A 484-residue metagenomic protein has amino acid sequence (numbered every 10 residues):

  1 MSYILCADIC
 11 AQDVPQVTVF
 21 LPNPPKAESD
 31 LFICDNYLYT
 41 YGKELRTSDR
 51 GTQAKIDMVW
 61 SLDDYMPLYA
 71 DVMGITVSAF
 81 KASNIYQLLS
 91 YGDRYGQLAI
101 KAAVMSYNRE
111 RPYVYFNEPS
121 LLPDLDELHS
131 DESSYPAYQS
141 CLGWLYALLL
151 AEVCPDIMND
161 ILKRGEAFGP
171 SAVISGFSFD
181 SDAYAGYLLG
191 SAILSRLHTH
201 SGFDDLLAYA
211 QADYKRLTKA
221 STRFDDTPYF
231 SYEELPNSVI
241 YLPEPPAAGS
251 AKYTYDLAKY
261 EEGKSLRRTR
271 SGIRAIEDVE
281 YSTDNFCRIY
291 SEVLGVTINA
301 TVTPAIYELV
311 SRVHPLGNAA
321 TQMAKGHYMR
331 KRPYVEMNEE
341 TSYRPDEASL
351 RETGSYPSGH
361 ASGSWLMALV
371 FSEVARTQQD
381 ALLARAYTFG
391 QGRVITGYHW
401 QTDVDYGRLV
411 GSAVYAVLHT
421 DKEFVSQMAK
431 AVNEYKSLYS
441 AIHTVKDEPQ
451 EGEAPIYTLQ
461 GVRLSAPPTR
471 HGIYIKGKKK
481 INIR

Functional and structural regions predicted by a protein language model:
M1-I4: Bacterial N-terminal signal peptides
I9-S175, R196-G202, L206, A212-T396 (+3 more regions): Hydrophobic alpha-helical bundle signature of multipass membrane enzymes
S178-A185, G397-R408: Short acidic/histidine-rich active-site segments
A324, L459-V462: Short, glycine-anchored, charge-dense loop/turn motifs used at functional sites
Y439-Q460: Residue-level detector of functionally pivotal "anchor" positions at catalytic/ligand-binding pockets or at interdomain
L464-A466: C-terminal trimerization/auto-chaperone modules of long, extracellular attachment fibers and adhesins
I473-R484: C-terminal tail/sorting-segment detector
